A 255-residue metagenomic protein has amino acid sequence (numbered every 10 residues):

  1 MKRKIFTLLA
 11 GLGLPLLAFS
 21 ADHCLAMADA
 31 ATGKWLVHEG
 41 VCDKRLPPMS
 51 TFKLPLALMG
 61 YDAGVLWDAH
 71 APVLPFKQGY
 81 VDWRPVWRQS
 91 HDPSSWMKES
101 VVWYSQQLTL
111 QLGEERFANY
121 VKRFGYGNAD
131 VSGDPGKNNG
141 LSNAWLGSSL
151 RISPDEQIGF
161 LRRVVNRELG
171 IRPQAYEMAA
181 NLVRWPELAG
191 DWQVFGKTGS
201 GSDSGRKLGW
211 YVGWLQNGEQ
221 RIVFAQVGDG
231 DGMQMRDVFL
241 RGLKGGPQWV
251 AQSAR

Functional and structural regions predicted by a protein language model:
M1-L9: Bacterial N-terminal signal peptides that target proteins for export
G13-A18: N-terminal signal peptide c-region/cleavage motif recognized by signal peptidases
F19-G40, V212-Q216: A short, well-structured edge-of-sheet supersecondary motif
V41-R45, L110-G113, V165-R255: Structured C-terminal helix/loop/strand segments within mature extracytoplasmic catalytic/sensor domains
L46-H70, W96, Q157, F224: Active-site SXXK
L58-L66, Q107-L110, G159-N166: Short glycine/serine- and small hydrophobic-enriched flexible loop segments
D62-K77, I171-Y176: Short, well-structured active-site flanking segments
R84-Q89, P93, Q107-L161: Mid-domain, small-residue-enriched loop/turn segments at the edges of structured enzyme/sensor domains
